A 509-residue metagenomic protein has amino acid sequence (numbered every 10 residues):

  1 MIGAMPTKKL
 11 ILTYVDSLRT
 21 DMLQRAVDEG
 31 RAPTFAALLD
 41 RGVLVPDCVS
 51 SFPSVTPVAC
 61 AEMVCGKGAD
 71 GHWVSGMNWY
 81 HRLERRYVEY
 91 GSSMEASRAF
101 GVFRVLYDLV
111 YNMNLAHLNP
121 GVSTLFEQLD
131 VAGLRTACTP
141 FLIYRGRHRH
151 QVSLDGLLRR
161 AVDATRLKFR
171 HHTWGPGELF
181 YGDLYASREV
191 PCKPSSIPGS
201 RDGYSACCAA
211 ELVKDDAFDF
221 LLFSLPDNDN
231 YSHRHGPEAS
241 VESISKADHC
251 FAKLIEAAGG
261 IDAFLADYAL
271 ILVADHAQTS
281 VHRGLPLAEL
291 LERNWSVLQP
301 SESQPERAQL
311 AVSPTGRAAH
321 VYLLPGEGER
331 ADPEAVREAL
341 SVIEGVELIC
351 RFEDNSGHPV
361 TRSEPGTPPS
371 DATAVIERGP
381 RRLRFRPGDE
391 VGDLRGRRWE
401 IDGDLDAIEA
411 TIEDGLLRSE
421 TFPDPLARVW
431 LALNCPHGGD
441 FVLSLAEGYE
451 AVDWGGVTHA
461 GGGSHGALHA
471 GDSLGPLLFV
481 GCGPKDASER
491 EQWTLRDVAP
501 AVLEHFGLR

Functional and structural regions predicted by a protein language model:
P6-I11: Extreme N-terminal starter segment of soluble prokaryotic enzymes
Y14, D47-C48, R135-F141, F220-S224 (+3 more regions): A structural signal for short, well-ordered beta-strand segments and their strand-loop junctions that often border
Q24-N78, A137: Short, structured active-site-proximal loop/turn typified by the sulfatase FGly-forming signature C/S-X-P-X-R
A26-G30, V152-L157, G236-V241, R283-N294 (+1 more regions): Short secondary-structure boundary/capping segments
T34, K246-E289, V442-S444, V502: Metal-dependent active-site segment of extracytoplasmic phospho-/sulfohydrolases and closely related
T56-V58, L265, H282-P286, P314-R317 (+1 more regions): Short, solvent-exposed loop/turn segments at the edges of secondary structure
K67-R234, R384-S419, G438, V452 (+2 more regions): His/Asp/Glu-rich, glycine-adjacent segments that coordinate divalent cations and/or stabilize oxyanion chemistry on
L118-V122, E306-A487, W493-L495, A499: Active-site neighborhoods of enzymes that stabilize oxyanions during catalysis
